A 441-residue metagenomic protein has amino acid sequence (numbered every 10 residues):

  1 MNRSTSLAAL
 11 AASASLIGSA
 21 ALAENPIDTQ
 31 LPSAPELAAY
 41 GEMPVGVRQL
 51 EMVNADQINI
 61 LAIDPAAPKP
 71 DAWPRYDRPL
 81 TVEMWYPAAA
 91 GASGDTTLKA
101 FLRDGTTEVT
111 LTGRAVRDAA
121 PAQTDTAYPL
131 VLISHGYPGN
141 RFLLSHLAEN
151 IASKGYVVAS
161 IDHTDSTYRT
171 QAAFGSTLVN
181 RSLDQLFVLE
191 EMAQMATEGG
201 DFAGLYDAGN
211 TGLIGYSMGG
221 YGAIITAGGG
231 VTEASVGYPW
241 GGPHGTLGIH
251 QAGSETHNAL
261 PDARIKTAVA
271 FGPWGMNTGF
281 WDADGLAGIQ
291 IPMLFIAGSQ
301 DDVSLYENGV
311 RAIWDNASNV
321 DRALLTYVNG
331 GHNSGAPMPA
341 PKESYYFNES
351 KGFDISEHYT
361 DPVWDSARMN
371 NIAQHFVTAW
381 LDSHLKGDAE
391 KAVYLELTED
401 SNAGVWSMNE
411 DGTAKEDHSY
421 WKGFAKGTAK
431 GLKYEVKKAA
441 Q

Functional and structural regions predicted by a protein language model:
G18-A20: N-terminal signal peptide c-region/cleavage motif recognized by signal peptidases
E24-V131, E435: Domain-level recognition of soluble alpha/beta enzyme cores, biased toward histidine phosphatases/phosphomutases
N25-L37, V320, N329-H332, P337-Q441: Alpha/beta-hydrolase-fold serine-hydrolase catalytic core, especially in secreted/extracellular enzymes
A120-Y128, I133-T170, N277-T278, D302-Y306: Short substrate-entry loop that stabilizes the transition state in hydrolases
G175-A208, I224-I225, S235-H250, S254: Alpha/beta-hydrolase active-site loop
G215, G219, A223: Gly/Ala-rich beta-loop-alpha elbow adjacent to hydrolase catalytic centers
D282-A283, L305-D315: Short alpha-helix in the alpha/beta-hydrolase fold that links the catalytic acid
I289, F295-A297: Short beta-strand/loop motif that positions the catalytic acidic residue of the alpha/beta-hydrolase fold
